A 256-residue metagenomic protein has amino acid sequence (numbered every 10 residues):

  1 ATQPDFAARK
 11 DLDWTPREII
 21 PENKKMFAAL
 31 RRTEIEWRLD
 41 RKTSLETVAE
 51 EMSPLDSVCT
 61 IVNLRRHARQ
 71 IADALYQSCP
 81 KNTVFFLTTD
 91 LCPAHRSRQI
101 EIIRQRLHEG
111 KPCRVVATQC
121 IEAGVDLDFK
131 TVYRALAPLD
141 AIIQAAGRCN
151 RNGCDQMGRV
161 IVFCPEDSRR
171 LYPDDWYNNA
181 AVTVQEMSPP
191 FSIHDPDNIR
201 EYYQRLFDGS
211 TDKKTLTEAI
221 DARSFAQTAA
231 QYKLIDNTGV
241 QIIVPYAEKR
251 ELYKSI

Functional and structural regions predicted by a protein language model:
A1-Q3, V62-R65, A117-C120, L136: A short beta-strand-to-loop transition that corresponds to the Sensor-1 phosphate-sensing loop of AAA+ P-loop ATPases
T2-M52: Interdomain hinge/linker at the junction between the two RecA-like core domains of SF2 helicases
A28, T33, T89, Q119 (+1 more regions): Flexible, active-site-adjacent loop/turn segments at secondary-structure boundaries
L30-T33, P80-T83, K111-P112: A short helix-to-beta-strand connector/capping loop
R41-L45, R96, R114: A conditional alpha-helix N-cap/helix-loop micro-motif detector
E46-L55, I61, R66, Q70-S97 (+4 more regions): C-terminal helicase lobe and adjacent C-terminal extensions/tails of nucleic-acid helicase motors
R106-E122, R134: Conserved two-lobed SF2 helicase motor
V125-F129: Conserved ATPase-coupling elements of RecA-like P-loop NTPase cores
